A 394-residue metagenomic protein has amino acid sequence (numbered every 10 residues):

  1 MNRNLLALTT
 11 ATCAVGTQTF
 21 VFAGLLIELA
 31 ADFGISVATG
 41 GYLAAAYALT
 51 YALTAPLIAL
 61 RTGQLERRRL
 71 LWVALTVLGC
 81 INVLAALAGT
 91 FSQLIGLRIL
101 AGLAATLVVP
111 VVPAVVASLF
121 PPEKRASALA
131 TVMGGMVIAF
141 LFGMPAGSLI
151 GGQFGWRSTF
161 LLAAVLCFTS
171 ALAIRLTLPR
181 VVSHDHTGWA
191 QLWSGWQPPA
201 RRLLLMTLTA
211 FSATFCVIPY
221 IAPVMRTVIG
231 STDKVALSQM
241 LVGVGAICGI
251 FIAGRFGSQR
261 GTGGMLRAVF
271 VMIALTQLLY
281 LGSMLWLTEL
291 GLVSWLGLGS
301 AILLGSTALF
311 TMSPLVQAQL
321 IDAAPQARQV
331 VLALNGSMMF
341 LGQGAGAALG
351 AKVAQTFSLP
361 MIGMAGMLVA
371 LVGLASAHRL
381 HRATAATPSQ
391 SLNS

Functional and structural regions predicted by a protein language model:
G34, E66, L87-Q93, P121 (+1 more regions): Helix-breaking motifs and short loop linkers at transmembrane-helix boundaries and internal kinks in secondary membrane
L53-F91: Conserved MFS/SLC helix-loop-helix module at the cytosolic interface between two early adjacent transmembrane helices
T54-E66, G249-T262, A354: Helix-to-loop junctions at the C-terminal end of transmembrane segments in multipass secondary transporters
V77, I81-L84, S92-L100, L296-L304: Paired small-residue
F91, L97-M136: Cytoplasmic helix-loop-helix junction between adjacent transmembrane helices in 12-TM secondary transporters
Q93, P121-L178, V224: Helix-loop-helix hairpin linking two adjacent transmembrane segments in secondary transporters
G264-V316: C-terminal transmembrane helical hairpin of 12-TM major facilitator-type secondary transporters
D322-S358, G366: A late C-terminal transmembrane helix in Major Facilitator Superfamily
